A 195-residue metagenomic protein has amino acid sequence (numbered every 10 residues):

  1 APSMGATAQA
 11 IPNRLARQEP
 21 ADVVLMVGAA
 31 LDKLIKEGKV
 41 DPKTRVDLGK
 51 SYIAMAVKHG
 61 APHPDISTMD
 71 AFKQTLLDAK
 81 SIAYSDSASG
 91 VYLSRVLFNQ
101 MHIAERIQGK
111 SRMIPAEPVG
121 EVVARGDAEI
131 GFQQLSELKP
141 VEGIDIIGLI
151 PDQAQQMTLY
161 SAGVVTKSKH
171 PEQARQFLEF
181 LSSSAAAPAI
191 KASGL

Functional and structural regions predicted by a protein language model:
A1-Q9, N13-P20, G28-E37, P42-S51 (+1 more regions): Exported/periplasmic ABC-transporter solute-binding proteins
L25: Phosphate-/polyanion-interacting regions in eukaryotic proteins
